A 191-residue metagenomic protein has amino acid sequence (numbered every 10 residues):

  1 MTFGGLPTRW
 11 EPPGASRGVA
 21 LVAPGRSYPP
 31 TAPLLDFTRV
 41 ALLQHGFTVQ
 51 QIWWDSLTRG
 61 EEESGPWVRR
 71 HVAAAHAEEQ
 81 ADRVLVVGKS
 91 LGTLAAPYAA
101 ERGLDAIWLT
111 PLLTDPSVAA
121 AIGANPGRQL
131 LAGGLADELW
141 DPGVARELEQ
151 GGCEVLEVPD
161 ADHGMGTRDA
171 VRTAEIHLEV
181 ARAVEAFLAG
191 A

Functional and structural regions predicted by a protein language model:
M1-D82: Serine-hydrolase catalytic machinery in alpha/beta-hydrolase-like enzymes
P30-T31, S117, E138-V144: Conserved alpha/beta-hydrolase "acid-adjacent" motif
V86-A96: Gly/Ala-rich beta-loop-alpha elbow adjacent to hydrolase catalytic centers
L94-A99, S117: Hydrolases whose catalytic domains are alpha/beta-hydrolase-1, hotdog thioesterase, or metallo-beta-lactamase-like
R102-P116: A conserved short beta-strand
N125-P126, L130-G133, D137: Short beta-strand/loop motif that positions the catalytic acidic residue of the alpha/beta-hydrolase fold
L135-W140, H163-G164: Acidic catalytic loop of the alpha/beta-hydrolase fold
A161-I176: Catalytic histidine-centered segment of alpha/beta-hydrolase-like enzymes
